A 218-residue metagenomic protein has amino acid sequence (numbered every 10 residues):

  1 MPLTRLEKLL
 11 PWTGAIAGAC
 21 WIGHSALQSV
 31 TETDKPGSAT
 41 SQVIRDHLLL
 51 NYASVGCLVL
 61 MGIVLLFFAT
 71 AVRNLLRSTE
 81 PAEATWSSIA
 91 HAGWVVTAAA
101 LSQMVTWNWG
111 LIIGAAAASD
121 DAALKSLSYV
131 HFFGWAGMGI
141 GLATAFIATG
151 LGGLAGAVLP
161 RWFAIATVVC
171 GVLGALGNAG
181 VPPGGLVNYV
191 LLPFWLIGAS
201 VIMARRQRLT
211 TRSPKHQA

Functional and structural regions predicted by a protein language model:
M1-A218: Hydrophobic, aromatic-enriched alpha-helical segments typical of multi-pass transmembrane helices
